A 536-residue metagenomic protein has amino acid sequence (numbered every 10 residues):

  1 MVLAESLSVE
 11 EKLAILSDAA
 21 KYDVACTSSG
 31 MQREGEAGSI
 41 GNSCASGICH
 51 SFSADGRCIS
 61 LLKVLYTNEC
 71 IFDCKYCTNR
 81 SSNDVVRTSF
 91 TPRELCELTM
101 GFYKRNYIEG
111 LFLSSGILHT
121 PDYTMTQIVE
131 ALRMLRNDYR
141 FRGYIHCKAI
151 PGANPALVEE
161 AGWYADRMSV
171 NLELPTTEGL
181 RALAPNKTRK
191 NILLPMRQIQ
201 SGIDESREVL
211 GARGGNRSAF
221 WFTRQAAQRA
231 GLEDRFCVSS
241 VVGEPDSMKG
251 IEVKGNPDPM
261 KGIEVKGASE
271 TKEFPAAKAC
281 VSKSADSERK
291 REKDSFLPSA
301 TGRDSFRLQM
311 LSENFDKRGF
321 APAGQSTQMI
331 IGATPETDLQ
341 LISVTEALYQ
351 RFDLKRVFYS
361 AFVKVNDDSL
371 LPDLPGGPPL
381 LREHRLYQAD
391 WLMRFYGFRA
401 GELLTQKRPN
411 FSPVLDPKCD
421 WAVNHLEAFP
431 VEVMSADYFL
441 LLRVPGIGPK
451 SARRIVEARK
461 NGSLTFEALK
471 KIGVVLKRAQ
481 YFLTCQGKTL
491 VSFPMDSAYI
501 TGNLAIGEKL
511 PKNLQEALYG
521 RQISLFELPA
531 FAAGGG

Functional and structural regions predicted by a protein language model:
M1-E69, P275, C280, L483 (+2 more regions): Flexible, acidic/Gly-rich N-terminal and inter-domain linker regions that tether and position cofactor-handling modules
L61, C74, L113, V170 (+3 more regions): Conserved, mostly hydrophobic/aromatic
V64-R93, C280: Canonical Radical SAM [4Fe-4S] cluster-binding loop centered on the CxxxCxxC motif and its immediate flanking residues
S81-L113: Conserved alpha-helical substructure of the radical SAM core
C96, H119-Y396: Conserved AdoMet/S-adenosylmethionine-binding subsite of the radical SAM
L370-L442, R478-N513, S524-F531: Long, highly charged, low-complexity intrinsically disordered interaction regions that mediate electrostatic DNA/RNA
A458-R459: Residue-level signature of tetratricopeptide-repeat
